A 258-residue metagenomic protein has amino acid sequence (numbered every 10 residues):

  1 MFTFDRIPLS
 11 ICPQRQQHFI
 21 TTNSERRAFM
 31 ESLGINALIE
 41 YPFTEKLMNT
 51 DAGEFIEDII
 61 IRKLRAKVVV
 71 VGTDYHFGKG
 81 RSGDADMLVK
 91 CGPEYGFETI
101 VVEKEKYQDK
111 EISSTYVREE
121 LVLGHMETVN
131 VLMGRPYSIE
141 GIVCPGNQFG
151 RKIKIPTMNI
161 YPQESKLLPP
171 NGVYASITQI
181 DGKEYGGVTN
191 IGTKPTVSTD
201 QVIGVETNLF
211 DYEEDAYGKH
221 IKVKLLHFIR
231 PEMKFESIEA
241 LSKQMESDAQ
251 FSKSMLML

Functional and structural regions predicted by a protein language model:
M1, E40, V101-V102: A structural preference for short, hydrophobic beta-strand core positions in alpha/beta folds
D5: Residues in the short beta-alpha loop(s) of Rossmann-like NAD(P)-binding domains
P8-Y95: N-terminal Rossmann-like or analogous alpha/beta NTP/dinucleotide-binding catalytic cores that position adenine
E25, T128-R135, A240-S247, F251: A non-catalytic, amphipathic alpha-helix used as a structural packing/dimerization or gating element in enzyme scaffolds
M30, V69, V129, S176 (+1 more regions): Residue-level signal for inorganic ion chemistry
G92-G192: Glycine-rich, Lys/Arg-enriched anion-binding loops that position phosphate/diphosphate groups for phosphoryl
G146-L258: Phosphate/ribose-recognition catalytic cores of enzymes acting on nucleotide-derived substrates
